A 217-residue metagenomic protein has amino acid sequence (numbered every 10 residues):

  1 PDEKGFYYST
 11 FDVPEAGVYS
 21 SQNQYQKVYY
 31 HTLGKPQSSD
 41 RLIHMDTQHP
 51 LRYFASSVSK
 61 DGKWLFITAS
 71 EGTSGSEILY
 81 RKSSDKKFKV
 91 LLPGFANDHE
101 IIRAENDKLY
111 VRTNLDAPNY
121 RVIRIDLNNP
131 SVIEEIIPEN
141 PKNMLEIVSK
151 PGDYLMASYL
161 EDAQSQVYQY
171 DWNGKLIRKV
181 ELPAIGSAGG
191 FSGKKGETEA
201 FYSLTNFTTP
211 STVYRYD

Functional and structural regions predicted by a protein language model:
P1-D217: Peripheral, non-catalytic segments that deliver or gate enzyme domains
